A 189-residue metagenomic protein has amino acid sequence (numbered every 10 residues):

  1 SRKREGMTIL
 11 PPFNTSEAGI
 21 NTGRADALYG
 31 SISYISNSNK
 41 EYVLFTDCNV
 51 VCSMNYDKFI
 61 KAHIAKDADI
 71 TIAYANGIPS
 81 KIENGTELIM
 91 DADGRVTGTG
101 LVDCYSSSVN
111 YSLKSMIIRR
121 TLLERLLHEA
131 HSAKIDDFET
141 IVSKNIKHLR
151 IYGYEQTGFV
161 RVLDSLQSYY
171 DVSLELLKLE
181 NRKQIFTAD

Functional and structural regions predicted by a protein language model:
S1-V51, K58: Conserved N-terminal catalytic core of the sugar/cofactor nucleotidyltransferase
R2-K3, M7-T8, I89-M90, I141-I146: Short, conserved catalytic or adaptor-binding loops enriched in Gly and charged residues
S16, V51-C52, S80, V160-R161: Glycine-/small-residue-rich active-site loops that bind phosphorylated ligands and cofactors
S53-E124, E129: Conserved core of the sugar-phosphate nucleotidyltransferase
T121, A130-D189: Left-handed beta-helix
